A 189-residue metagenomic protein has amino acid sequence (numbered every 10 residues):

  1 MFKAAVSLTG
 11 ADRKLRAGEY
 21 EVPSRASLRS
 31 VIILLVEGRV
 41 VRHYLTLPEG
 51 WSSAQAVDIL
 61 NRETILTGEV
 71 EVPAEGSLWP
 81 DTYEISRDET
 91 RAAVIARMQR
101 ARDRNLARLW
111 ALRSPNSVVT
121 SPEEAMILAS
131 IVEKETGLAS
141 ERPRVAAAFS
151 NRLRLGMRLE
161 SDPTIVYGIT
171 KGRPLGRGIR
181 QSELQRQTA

Functional and structural regions predicted by a protein language model:
M1-T170: Conserved catalytic or metal-liganding residues and their short signature motifs at active sites of enzymes
G168-A189: C-terminal soluble interaction/assembly domains
